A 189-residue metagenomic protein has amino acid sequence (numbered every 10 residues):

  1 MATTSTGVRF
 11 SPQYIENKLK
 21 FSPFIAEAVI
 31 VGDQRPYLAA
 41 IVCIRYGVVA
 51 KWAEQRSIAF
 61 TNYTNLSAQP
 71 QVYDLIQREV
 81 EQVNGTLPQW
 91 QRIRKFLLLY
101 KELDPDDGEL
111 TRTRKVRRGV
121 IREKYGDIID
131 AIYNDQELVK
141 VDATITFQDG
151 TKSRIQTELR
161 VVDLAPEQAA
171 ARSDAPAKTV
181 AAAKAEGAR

Functional and structural regions predicted by a protein language model:
M1, E27-I30, Q77, E81-V180 (+1 more regions): Conserved C-terminal "lid"/linker of ANL adenylate-forming enzymes
M1-W90: AMP-binding/adenylate-forming catalytic core of the ANL superfamily
